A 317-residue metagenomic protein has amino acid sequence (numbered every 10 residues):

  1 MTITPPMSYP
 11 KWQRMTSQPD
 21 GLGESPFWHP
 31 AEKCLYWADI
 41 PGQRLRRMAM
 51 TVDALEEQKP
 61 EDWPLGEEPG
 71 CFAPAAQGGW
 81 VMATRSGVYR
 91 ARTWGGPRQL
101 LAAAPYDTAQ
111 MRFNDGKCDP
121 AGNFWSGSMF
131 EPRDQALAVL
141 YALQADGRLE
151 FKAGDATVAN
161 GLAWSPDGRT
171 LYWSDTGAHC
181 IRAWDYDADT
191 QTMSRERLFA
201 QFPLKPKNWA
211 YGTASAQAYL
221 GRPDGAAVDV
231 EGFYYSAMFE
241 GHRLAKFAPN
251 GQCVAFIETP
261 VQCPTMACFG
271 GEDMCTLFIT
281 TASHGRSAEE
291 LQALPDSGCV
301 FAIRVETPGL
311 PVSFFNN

Functional and structural regions predicted by a protein language model:
K11-S17, E56-P64, Q99-Y106, R148-G154 (+2 more regions): A short beta-strand motif characteristic of beta-propeller blades
Q18-E32, L65-V81, D107-N123, A153-T170 (+2 more regions): Beta-rich, blade/repeat-based domains predominating in secreted/periplasmic proteins but also intracellular
H29-P30, L35-P41, W80-S86, F124-D134 (+5 more regions): Conserved beta-strand positions in repeat-built beta-propeller and related beta-rich domains
R44-R46, G87, A138-Y141, C180-R182 (+2 more regions): A short loop-to-beta-strand structural motif that recurs across blades of beta-propeller domains
M50-D53, W184-T192, V305-L310: Short loop/turn segments immediately following beta-strands, especially the blade-tip and inter-blade linker loops
A76-G78, T93-G96, Y141-G147, G241 (+2 more regions): Flexible "stalk/tail and boundary" regions
P97-G154: Hydrophobic alpha-helical segments and helix pairs
G270-N317: Blade-level signature of beta-propeller repeat domains, shared across WD40, Kelch, NHL, RCC1 and BNR/Asp-box propellers
